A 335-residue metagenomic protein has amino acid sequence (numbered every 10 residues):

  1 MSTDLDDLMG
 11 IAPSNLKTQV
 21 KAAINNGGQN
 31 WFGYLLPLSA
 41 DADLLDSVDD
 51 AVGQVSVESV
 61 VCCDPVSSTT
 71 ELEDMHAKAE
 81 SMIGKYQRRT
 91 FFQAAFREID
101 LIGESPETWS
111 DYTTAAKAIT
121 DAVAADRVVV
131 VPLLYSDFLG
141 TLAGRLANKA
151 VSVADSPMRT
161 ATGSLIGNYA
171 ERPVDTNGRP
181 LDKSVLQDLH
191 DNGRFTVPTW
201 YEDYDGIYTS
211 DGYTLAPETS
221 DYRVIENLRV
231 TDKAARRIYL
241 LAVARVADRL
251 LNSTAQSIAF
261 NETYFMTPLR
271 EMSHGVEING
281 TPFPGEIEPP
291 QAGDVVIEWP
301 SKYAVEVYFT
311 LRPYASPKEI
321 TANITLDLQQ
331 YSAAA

Functional and structural regions predicted by a protein language model:
M1-E80, G84-F91: An N-terminal, globular interaction/scaffold subdomain
L8, Q19, A23, K233 (+3 more regions): Residues that form generic nucleotide/phosphate-binding pockets
G10, Q187, D191, R270-E271: Short, intrinsically disordered, mixed-charge
V52-V246, G280-P290: A glycine- and small-residue-enriched flexible loop/hinge signal that marks low-structured segments
P65, R270, Y314: Residue-level marker of positions within ordered structural domains that often coincide with functionally constrained
R237-D294: Extended, compositionally biased non-globular segments
D294-A335: C-terminal edge-of-domain segments
